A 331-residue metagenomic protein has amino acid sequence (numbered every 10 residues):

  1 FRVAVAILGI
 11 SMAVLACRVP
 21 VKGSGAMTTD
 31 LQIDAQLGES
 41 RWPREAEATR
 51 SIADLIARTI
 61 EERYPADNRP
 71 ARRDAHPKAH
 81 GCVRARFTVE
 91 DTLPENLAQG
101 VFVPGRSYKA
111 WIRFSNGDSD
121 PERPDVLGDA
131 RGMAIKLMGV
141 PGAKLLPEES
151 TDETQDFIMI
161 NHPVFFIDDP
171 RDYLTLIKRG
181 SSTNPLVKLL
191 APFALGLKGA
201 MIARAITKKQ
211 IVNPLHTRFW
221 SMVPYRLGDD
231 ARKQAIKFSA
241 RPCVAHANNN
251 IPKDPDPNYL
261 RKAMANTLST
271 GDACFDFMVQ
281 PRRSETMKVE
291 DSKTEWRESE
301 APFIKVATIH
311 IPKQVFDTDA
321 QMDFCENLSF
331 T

Functional and structural regions predicted by a protein language model:
A4-A13: Bacterial N-terminal signal peptides
V21-T331: Active-site-adjacent core segments of small-molecule enzymes
